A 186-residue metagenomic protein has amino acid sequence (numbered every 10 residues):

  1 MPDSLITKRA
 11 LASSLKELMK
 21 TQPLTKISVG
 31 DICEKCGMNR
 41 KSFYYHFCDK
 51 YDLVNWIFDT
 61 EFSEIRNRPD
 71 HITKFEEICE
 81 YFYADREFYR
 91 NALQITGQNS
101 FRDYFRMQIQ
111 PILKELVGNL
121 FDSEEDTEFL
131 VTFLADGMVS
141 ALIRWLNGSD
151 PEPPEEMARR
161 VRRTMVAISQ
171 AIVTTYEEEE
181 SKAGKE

Functional and structural regions predicted by a protein language model:
M1-Q22, D31: Basic, helix-initiating cap at the start of DNA-binding domains
L11, G30-K35, F43, F82: Append "Primarily bacterial transcriptional regulators
K20-L24, G37-V54: HTH DNA-binding helix-turn interface
S28-V29, F58-P69: Short, basic, alpha-helical segments at the C-terminal edge of helix-turn-helix-like DNA-binding modules
R66-N91, Q98: Hydrophobic alpha-helical connector segments
G97-S140, R163-V166, Q170: Amphipathic alpha-helical packing segments from all-alpha helical-bundle domains
N147-E186: C-terminal peripheral helix-coil segments that are non-catalytic and often amphipathic
